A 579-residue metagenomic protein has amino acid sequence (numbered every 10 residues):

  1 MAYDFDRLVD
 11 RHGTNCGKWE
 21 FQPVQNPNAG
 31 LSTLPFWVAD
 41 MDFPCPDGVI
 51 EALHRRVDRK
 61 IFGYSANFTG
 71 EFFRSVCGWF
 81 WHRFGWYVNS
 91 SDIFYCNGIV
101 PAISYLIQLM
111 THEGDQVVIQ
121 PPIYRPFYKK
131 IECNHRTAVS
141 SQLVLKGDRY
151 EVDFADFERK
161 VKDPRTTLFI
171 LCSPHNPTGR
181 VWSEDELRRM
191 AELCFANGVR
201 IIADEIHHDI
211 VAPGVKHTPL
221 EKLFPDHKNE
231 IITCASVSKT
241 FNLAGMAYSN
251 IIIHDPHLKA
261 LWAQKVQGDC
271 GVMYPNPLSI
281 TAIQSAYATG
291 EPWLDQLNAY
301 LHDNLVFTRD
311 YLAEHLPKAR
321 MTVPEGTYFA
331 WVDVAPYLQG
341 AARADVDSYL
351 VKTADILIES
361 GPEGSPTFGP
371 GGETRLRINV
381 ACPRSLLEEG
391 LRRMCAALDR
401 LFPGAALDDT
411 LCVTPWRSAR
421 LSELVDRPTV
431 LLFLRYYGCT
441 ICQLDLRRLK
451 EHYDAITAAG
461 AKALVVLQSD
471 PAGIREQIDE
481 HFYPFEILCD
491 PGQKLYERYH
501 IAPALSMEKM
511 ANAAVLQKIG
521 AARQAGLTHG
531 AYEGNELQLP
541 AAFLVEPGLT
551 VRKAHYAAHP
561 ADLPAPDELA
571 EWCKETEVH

Functional and structural regions predicted by a protein language model:
A2-G98, Y105, A286-T289: N-terminal small-domain helix-loop-helix segment of the aminotransferase-like
F62-E192, D209-D226, I232, R392-C395: Conserved core of the PLP fold type I
K216-S238, A260-Q264, I356, L376-R377: Conserved active-site segment immediately N-terminal to the catalytic lysine that forms the internal aldimine
E230-E314, R320-P324: PLP-dependent aminotransferase class I/II
L301-H302, H315-A354, L376: Conserved PLP-binding catalytic core of the aspartate aminotransferase-like
Y349-I358, G364-F402: PLP-dependent enzyme catalytic core of the Aspartate aminotransferase-like
E423-L449: Short active-site neighborhood of thiol/selenol oxidoreductases, capturing the structured segment around
D490-A561: Thiol/selenol-based redox catalytic cores and closely related redox-interacting motifs
